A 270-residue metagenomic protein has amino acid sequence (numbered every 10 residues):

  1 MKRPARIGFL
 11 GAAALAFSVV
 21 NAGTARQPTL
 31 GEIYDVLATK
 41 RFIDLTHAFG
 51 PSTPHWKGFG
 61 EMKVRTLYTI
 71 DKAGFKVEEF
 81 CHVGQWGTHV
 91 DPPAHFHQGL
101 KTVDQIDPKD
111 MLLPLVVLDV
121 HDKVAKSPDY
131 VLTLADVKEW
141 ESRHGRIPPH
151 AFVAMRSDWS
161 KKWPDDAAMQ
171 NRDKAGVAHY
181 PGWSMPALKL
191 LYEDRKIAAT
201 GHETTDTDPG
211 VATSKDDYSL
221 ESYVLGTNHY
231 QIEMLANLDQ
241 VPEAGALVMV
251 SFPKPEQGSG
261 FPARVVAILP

Functional and structural regions predicted by a protein language model:
M1-F9: Bacterial N-terminal signal peptides that target proteins for export
R3, F17-V20: Compositionally biased, low-complexity segments enriched in small residues
G8-S18: Bacterial N-terminal signal peptides
A22-P270: Active-/binding-site microenvironments in catalytic and ligand-binding cores
